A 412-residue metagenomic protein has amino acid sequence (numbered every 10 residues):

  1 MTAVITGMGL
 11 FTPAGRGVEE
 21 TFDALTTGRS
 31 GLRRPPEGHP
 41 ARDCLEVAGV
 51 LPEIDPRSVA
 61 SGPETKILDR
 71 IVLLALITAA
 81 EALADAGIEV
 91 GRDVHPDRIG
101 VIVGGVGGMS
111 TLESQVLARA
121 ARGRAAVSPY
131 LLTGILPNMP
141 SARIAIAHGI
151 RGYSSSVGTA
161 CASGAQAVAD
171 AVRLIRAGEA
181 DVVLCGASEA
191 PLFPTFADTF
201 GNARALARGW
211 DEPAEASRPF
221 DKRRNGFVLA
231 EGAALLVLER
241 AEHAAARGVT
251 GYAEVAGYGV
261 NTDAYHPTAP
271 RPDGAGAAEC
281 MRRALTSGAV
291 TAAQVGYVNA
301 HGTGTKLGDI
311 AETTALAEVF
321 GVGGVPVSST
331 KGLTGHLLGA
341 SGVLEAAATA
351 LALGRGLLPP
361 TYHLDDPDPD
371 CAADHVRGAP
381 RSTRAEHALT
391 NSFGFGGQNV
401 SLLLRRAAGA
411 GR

Functional and structural regions predicted by a protein language model:
M1-E64, A86, E242-E254, A347-T361 (+2 more regions): ACP-dependent fatty acid/polyketide chain-elongation machinery
M1-I5, G91-P96, G288-Q294, G323 (+1 more regions): Flexible, low-complexity linker/loop segments at domain and module junctions
T2-T6, R29-R34, D211-G288, G296-Y297 (+1 more regions): Condensing-enzyme catalytic core mediating Claisen C-C bond formation in acyl metabolism
I5, T26-T159, S188-A197, A292-G308: Conserved beta-ketoacyl condensing-enzyme motif
G7, L25, A79, V101 (+11 more regions): Conserved small-residue
A75-I88, P137-P140, A145-H148, Y153-E189 (+3 more regions): Active-site-proximal alpha-helical scaffold in enzymes
R122-S128, Q166-A169, R173, A190-A246 (+2 more regions): Glycine-/small-residue-rich "gating" segment that lines the acyl/pantetheine channel and substrate pocket
E179-N225, Y258-P272, A300-I310, G324-D374: Acyl-CoA/ACP chain-elongation machinery
